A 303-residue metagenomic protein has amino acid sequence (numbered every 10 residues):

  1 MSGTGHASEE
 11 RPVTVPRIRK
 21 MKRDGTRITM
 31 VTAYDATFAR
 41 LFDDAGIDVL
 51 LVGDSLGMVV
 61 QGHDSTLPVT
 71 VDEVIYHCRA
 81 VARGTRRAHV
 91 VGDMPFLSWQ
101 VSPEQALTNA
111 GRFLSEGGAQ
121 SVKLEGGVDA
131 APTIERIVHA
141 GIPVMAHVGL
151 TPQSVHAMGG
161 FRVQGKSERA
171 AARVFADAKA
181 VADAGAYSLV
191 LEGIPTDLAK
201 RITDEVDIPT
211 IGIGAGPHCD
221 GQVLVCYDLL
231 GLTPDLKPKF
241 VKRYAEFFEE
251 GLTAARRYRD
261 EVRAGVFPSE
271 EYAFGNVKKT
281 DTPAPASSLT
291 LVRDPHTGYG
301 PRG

Functional and structural regions predicted by a protein language model:
S2-K239, A245, E249-V277, V292-G303: Alpha/beta enzyme core
G275-S287: Intrinsically disordered, low-complexity mixed-charge segments
